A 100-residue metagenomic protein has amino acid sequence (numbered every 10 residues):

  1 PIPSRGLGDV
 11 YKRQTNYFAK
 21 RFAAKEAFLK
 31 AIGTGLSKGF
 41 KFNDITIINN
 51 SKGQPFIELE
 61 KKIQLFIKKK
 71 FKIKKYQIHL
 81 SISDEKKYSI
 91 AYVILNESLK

Functional and structural regions predicted by a protein language model:
P1-Y11: Single conserved hydrophobic/aromatic residue that forms the stacking wall/gate of nucleotide- or nucleobase-binding
G8-D9, I73-Q77: Glycine/charged-rich beta-loop-alpha catalytic/anionic-binding loops adjacent to active sites
K12-N16, H79: A short glycine/serine-rich beta->alpha loop
T15-K20, A24: Hydrophobic (often cysteine-bearing) scaffold residues that line and stabilize catalytic clefts of nucleotide/cofactor
K25, K41-N43, Y76-I78: A generic structural signal for short beta-strands and their flanking turns/coil linkers
K30-K70: Mid-chain, well-packed structural core segment of small domains
I78-K100: C-terminal edge-of-domain segments
